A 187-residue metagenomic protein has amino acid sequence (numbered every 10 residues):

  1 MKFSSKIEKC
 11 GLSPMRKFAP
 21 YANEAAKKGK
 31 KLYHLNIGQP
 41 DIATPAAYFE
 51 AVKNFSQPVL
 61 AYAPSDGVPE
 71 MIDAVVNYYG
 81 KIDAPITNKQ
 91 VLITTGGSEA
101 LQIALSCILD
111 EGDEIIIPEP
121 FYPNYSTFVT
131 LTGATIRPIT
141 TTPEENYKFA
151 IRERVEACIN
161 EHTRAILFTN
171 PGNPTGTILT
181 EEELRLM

Functional and structural regions predicted by a protein language model:
K6-G96, I103, R154: N-terminal small-domain helix-loop-helix segment of the aminotransferase-like
F18-A22, Y125, L186-M187: Aromatic/hydrophobic pocket-lining residues that form π-stacking "cages" and hydrophobic walls in ligand
P40, S98, N170-P174: Short glycine-rich anion-binding loops that position phosphate/pyrophosphate groups of nucleotides and phosphorylated
Q90, C107-V129: Conserved PLP-anchoring active-site segment centered on the Schiff-base-forming lysine
E114, T135, R164-A165: Structural signature of beta-strand start/N-cap positions in the alpha/beta core of ABC transporter nucleotide-binding
E119, P138-P143: Short beta->alpha connector loops at strand-helix junctions that form conserved, small/polar/Pro-enriched
L131-R137: A short helix-loop-beta submotif of the ANL/AMP-binding
T141-M187: Active-site phosphate-binding strand-loop segment of PLP-dependent enzymes
